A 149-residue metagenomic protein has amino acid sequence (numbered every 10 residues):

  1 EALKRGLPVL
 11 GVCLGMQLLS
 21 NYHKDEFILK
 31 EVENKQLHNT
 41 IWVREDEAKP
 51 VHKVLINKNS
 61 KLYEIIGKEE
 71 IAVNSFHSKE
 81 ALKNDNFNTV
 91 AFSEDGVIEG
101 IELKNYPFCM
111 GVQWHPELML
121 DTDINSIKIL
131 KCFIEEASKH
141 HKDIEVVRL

Functional and structural regions predicted by a protein language model:
E1-E26: Catalytic nucleophile loop
E1-R5, V32, Q36-L149: Amide-donor transfer/coupling interface in amidating biosynthetic enzymes
E26-V32: Short, well-structured active-site flanking segments
